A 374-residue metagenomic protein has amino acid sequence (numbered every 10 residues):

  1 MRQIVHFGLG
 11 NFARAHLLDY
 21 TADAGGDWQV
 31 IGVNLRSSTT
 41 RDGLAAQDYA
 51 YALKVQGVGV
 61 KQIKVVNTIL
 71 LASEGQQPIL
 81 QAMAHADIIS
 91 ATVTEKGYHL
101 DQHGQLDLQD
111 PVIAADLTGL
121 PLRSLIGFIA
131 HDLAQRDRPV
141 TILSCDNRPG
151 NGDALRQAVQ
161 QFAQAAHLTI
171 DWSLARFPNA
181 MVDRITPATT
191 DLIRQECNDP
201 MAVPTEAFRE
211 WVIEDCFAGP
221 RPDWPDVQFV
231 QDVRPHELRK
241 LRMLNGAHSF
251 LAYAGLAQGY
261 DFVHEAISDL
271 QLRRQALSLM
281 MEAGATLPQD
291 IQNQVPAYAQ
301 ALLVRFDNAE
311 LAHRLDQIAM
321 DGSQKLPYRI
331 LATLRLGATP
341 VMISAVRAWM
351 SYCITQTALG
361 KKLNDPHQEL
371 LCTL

Functional and structural regions predicted by a protein language model:
M1-L374: Substrate/ligand-engaging "lid" and interaction regions
